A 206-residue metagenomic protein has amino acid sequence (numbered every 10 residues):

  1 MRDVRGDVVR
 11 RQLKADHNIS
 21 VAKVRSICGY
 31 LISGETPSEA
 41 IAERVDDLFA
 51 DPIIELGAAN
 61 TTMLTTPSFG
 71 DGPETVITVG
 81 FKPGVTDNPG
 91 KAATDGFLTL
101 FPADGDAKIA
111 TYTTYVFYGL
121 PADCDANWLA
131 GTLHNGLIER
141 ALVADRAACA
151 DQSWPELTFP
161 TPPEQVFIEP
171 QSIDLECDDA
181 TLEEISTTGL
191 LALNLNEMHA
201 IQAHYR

Functional and structural regions predicted by a protein language model:
M1-R206: Core nucleic-acid recognition elements
